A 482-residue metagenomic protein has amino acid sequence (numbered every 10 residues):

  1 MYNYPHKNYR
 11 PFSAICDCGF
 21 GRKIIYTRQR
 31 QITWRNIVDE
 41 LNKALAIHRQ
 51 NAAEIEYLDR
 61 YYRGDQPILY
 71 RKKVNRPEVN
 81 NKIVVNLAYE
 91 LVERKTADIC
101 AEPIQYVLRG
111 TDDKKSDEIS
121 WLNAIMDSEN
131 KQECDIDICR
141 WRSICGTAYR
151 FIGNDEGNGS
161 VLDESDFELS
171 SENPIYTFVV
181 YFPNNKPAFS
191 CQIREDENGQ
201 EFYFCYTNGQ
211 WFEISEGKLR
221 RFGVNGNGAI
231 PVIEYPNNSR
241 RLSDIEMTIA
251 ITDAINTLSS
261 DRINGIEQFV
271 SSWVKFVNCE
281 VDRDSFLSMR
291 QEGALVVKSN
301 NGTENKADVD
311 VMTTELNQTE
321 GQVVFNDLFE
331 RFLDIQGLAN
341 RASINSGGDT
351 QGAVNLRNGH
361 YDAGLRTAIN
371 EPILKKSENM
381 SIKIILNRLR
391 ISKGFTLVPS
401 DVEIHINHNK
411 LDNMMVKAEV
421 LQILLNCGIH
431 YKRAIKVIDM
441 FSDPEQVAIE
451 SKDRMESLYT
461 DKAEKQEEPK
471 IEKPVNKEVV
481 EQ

Functional and structural regions predicted by a protein language model:
Y2-L162, K465-Q466, K470-Q482: Extended, helix-rich architectural segments
D112-K115, S299-V416, D453: Surface-exposed loop-to-helix/strand elements on domain peripheries
I136-C139, I144, Y149-R241: Extended, regular secondary-structure scaffolds
D137-C139, G153, I266-W273, A342-G348 (+3 more regions): Short coil/turn segments at secondary-structure boundaries
R220-N355: Extended, charged amphipathic alpha-helical segments
K383-V398, I429-Q446: Long amphipathic alpha-helical coiled-coil segments
I404-I406, L411, K417-I438: Membrane-proximal bilayer-interacting regions
I438-P469: Long, highly charged low-complexity segments enriched in Glu/Asp and Lys/Arg with interspersed Ser/Thr
